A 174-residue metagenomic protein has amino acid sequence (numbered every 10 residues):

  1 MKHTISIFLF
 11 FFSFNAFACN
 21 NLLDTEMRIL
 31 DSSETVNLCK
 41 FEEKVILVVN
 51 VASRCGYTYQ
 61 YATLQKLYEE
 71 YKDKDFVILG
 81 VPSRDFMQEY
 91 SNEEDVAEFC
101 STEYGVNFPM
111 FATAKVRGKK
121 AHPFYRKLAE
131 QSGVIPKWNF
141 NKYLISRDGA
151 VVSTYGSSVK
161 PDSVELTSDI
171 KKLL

Functional and structural regions predicted by a protein language model:
T4-F14: Sec-dependent N-terminal signal peptides
F17-C39: N-terminal "domain-start" segment that seeds a small globular fold
M27, E34, E70, E94 (+4 more regions): Mature soluble domains of exported/periplasmic/lumenal proteins and thiol-rich metal-chelating peptides
E42-I46, K72-V77, Y104-P109, N139-F140 (+1 more regions): Loop/turn elements at helix/coil->beta-strand transitions in domains of secreted/extracellular proteins
N50-R54: Amphipathic alpha-helical repeat scaffolds
Y57-A121: Structural microenvironment flanking redox-active thiols in thiol-disulfide oxidoreductases
P123-R126, E130-L174: Thiol-/selenol-based redox modules, centered on thioredoxin-like and closely related oxidoreductase domains
